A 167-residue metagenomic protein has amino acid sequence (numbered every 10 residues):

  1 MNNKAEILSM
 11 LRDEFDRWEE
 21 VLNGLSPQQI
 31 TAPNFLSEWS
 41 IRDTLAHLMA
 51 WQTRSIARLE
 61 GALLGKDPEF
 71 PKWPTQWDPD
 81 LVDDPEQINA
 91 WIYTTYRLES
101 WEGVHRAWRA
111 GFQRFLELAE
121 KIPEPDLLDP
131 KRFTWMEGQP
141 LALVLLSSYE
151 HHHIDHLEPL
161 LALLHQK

Functional and structural regions predicted by a protein language model:
M1-P27, A50, R54-A57, S148-H151: Alpha-helical bundle segments that constitute or directly flank the non-heme di-iron/ferroxidase center
N2-N3, I88-E102, W135-L143: Acidic/His metal-coordination segments adjacent to aromatic residues that form catalytic metal sites in metalloenzymes
I7, P33-N34, Y93, V104 (+1 more regions): Generic anion/oxyanion-binding catalytic loop in active/binding sites
M10-R17, G103-R114, H151, D155: A non-catalytic, amphipathic alpha-helix used as a structural packing/dimerization or gating element in enzyme scaffolds
R12-D13, P27, R109, E137-Q139: Short hydrophobic/aromatic segments of transmembrane alpha-helices and their interfaces
Q29-P33, L98-H105: Short helix-to-loop capping/linker segments positioned immediately adjacent to catalytic or ligand/cofactor-binding
T31-Q87, Q113-K167: Short, contiguous alpha-helical
W39, A50, T95, E99 (+1 more regions): A short glycine-/small-residue-rich loop at the edge of a beta-strand within enzyme catalytic domains
